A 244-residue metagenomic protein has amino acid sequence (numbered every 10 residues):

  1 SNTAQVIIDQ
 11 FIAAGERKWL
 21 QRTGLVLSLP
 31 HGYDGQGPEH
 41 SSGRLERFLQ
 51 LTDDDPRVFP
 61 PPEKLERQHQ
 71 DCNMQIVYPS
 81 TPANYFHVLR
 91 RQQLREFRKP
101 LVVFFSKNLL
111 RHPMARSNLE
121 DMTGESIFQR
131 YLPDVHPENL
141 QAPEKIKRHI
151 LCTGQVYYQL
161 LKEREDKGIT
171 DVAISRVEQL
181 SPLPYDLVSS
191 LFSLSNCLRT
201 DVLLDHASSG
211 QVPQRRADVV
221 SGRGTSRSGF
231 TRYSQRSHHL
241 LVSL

Functional and structural regions predicted by a protein language model:
S1, L27-L29, I76-S80: Active-site nucleophile and cofactor-binding loops and adjacent substrate-binding regions of central metabolic enzymes
S1-R22, G35-Q50, N84-R90, S189-S190 (+1 more regions): Thiamine diphosphate
W19-D34, V58-P61: Core alpha/beta catalytic barrel or barrel-like domain that forms the active/cofactor pocket in diverse metabolic
Q21-G24, C72-M74, R98-K99, L198-R199 (+1 more regions): Short glycine-/polar-rich loops that comprise or flank the Walker A/P-loop and associated switch/sensor motifs
P30-R57, R95, R111-L244: Thiamine diphosphate
D34-Q36, N73-Y78: Flexible, glycine/proline-enriched loop segments at strand-loop-helix junctions that form or flank small-ligand binding
L51-H69: Conserved, charged catalytic cores of large soluble enzymes
Q75-R116: Structural signature of the thiamine diphosphate
